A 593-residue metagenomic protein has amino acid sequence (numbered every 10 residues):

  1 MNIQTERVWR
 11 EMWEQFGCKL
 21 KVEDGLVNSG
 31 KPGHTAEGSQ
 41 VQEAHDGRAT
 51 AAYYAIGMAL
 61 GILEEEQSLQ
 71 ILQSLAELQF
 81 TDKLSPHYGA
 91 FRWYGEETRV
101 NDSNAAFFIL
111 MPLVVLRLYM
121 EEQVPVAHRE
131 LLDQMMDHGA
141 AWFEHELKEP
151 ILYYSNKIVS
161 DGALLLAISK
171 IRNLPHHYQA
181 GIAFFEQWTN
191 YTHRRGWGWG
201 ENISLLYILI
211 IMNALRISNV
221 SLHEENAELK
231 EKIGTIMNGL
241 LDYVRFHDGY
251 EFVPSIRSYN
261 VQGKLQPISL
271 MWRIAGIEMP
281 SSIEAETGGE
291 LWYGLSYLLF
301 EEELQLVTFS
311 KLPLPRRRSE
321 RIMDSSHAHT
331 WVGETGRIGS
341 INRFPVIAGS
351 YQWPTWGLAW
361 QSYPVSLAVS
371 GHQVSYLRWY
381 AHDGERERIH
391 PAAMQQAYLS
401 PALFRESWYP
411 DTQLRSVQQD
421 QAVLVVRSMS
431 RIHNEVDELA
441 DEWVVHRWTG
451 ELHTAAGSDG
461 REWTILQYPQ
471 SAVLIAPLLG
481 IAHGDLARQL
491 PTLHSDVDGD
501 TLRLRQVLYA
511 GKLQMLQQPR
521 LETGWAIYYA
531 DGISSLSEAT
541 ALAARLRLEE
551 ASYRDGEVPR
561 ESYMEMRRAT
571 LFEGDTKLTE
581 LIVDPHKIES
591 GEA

Functional and structural regions predicted by a protein language model:
M1-S74: Extreme N-terminal leader/anchor segments
E6, R10-M12, T335-S340, V346 (+1 more regions): Charged, amphipathic alpha-helical segments
V41-N226, K230: Aromatic-lined, polymer-binding surfaces characteristic of secreted/periplasmic polysaccharide-degrading enzymes
T81-K83, R321-S325, V332-G333, L414-V423: Short, ordered beta-strand-loop transition motifs
E224-S340: Carbohydrate-active enzyme catalytic cores, enriched for enzymes that act on polyanionic acidic polysaccharides
E228-G234, N342-R343, Y351-W356, V436-W448: Composition- and surface-driven signal marking solvent-exposed, interaction-prone regions in large proteins
K311-H390: Non-catalytic interaction/regulatory modules that flank or connect domains
G384-A593: Extended repeat-based interaction scaffolds and adjacent low-complexity, acidic/S/T/P-biased segments that form broad
